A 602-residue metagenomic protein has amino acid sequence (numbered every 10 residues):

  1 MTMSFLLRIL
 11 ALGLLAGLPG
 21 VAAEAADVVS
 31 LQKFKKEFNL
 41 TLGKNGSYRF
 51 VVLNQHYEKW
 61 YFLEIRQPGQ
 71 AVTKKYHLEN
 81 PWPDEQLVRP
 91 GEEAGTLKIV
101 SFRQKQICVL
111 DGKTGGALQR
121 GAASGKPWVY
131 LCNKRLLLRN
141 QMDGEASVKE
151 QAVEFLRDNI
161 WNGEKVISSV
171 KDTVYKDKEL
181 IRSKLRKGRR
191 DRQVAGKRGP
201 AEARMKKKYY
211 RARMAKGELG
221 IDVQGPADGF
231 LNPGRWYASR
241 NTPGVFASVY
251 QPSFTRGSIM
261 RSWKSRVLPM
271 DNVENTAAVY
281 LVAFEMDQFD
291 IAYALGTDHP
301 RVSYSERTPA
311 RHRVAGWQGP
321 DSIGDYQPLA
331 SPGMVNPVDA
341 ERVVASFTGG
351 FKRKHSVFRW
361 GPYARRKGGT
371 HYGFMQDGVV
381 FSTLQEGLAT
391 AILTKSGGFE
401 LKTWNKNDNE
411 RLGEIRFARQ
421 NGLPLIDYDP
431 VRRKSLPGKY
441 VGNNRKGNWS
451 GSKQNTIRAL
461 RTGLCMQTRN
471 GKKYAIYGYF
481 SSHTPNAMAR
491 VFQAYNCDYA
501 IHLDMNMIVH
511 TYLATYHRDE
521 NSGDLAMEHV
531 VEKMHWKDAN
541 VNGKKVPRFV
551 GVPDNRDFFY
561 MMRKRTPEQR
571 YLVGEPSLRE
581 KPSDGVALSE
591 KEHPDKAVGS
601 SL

Functional and structural regions predicted by a protein language model:
M1-R8: Positively charged n-region of N-terminal signal peptides that target proteins for export
R8-G17: Bacterial N-terminal signal peptides
A25-V380: Zymogen propeptides
N272-T276, S382-Q385, N455-R458, V550-P553: A short catalytic or substrate-binding loop motif that flags glycine-/basic-rich loops and adjacent residues that bind
L281-A283, T390, G463, F558: Conserved hydrophobic/aromatic beta-strand scaffold that supports enzyme active sites
L295-S481, P485-Q493: Aspartyl protease catalytic domain
S305-R311, L578-E592, L602: Short, cationic low-complexity segments
F417-R419, L425-V431, S435-G438, W449-E575 (+1 more regions): Extended C-terminal subregions enriched in glycine
